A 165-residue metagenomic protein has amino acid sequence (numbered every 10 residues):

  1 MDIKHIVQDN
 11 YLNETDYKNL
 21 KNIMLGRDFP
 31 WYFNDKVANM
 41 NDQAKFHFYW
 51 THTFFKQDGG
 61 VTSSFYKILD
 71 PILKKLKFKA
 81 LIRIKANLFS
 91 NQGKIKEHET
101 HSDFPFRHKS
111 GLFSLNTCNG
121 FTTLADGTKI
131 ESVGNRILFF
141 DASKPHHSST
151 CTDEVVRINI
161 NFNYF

Functional and structural regions predicted by a protein language model:
M1-K79: Non-heme Fe(II)/2-oxoglutarate
T53-F165: Catalytic core of non-heme Fe(II) oxygenases with the double-stranded beta-helix
